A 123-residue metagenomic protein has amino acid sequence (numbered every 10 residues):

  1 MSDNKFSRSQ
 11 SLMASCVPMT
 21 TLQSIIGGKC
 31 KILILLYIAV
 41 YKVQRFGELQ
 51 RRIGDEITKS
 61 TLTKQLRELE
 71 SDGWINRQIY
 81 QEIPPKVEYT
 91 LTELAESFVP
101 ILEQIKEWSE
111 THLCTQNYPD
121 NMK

Functional and structural regions predicted by a protein language model:
M1-I26: N-terminal leader segment of winged-helix/HTH proteins
S2-K5, Y37, E96-K123: Amphipathic alpha-helical dimerization/coiled-coil segments that flank or bridge DNA-binding/regulatory modules
V17-T61, E88: N-terminal helix-turn-helix DNA-binding core of bacterial DNA-binding proteins
L35, L49, L62, L66-L69 (+2 more regions): Generic leucine side-chain signal with a strong bias for well-ordered alpha-helical environments
Q50-Y80, P84: Canonical helix-turn-helix DNA-binding module
N76, V87, N117-D120: BTB/POZ-protein C-terminal extensions
Q81-I105: Basic, amphipathic "hinge/linker" alpha-helix immediately C-terminal to the N-terminal HTH DNA-binding motif
